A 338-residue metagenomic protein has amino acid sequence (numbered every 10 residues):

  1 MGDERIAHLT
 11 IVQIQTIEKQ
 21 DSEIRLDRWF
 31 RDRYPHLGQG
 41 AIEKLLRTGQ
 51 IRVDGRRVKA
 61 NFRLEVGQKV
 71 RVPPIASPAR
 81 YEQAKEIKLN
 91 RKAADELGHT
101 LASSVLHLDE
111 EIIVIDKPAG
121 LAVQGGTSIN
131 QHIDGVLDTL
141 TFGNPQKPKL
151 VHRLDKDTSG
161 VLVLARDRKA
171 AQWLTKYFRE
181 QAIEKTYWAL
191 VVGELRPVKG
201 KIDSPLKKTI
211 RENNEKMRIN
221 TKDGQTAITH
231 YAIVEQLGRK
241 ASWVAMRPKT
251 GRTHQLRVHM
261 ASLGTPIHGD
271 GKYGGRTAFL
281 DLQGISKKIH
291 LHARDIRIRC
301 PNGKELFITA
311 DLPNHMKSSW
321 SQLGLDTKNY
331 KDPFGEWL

Functional and structural regions predicted by a protein language model:
M1-E212, G238, L312-L325, Y330-L338: RNA pseudouridine synthases
E96-T100, N220-T229, H290-L291: Short coil-to-beta-strand transition motifs
V105, V191, H230-I233, I267: Conserved hydrophobic positions within beta-strands
I129-I133, L137, R168, K208 (+2 more regions): Pseudouridine synthase
R211-E215, T226-I228, R276-D281: Short Pro/Gly-enriched beta-strand edge/turn motifs at strand-loop
